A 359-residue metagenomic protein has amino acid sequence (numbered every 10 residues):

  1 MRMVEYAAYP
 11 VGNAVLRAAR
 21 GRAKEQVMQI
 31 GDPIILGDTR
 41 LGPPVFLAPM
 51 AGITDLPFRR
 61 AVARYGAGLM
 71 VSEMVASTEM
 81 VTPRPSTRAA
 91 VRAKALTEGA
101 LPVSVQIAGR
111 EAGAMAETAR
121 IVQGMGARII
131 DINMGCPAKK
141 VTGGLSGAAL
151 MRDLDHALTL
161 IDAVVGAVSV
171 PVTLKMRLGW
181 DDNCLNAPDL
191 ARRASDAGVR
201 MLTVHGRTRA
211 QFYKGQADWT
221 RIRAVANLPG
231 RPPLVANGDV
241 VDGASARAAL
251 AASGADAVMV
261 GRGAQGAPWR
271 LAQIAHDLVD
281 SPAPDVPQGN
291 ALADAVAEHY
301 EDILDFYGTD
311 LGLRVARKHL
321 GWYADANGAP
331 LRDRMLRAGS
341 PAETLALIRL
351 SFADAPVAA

Functional and structural regions predicted by a protein language model:
R2-V15, R20-I35, R40-L41, V45 (+9 more regions): Alpha/beta catalytic cores of nucleotide-metabolism and tRNA/nucleoside-modifying enzymes
V27-I35, M50-M125: Glycine-rich, positively charged N-terminal anion/phosphate-binding segment
I34-F46, V81-V103, C136, V141-G144 (+3 more regions): N-terminal small/glycine-rich loop or linker at the start of catalytic domains across soluble metabolic enzymes
V45-P49, M70-S72, V103-I107, I130 (+4 more regions): Hydrophobic faces of well-ordered beta-strands that scaffold small-molecule active sites in alpha/beta enzyme cores
M50, V75-S77, A108-R110, G135-P137 (+4 more regions): Active-site beta-loop-alpha junctions enriched in small/polar residues
A116-I130, M134-G144, D155-P232: Alpha/beta enzyme core
L145-M151: Short glycine-enriched, charge-decorated loop/helix-capping segments at active-site entrances that position
